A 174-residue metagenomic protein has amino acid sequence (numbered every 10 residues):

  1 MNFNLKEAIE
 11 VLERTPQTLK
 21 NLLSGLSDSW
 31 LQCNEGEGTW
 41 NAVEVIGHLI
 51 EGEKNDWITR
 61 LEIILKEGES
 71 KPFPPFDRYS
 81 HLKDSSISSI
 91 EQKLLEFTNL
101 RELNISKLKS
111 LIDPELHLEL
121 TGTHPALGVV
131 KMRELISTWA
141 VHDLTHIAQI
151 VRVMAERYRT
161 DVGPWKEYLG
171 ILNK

Functional and structural regions predicted by a protein language model:
M1-T18: Extreme N-terminal tail/first-helix region
I9, Q32, I46, E91-L95: Generic structural signal for individual residues within well-ordered alpha-helical segments across diverse proteins
L12, G38-A42, I50, K54 (+3 more regions): Hydrophobic alpha-helical segments and helix-packing faces
P16-S27, K54, I58, E62 (+2 more regions): Structural signal for well-ordered, non-membrane alpha-helices
S27, G36, E69-P72, I112 (+1 more regions): Glycine-rich, flexible loop/turn motifs
Q32-F76, G122-K174: Short, contiguous alpha-helical
R78-E119, E134-H142, Q149: Acidic/histidine-rich alpha-helical segments that form the ligand environment of transition-metal centers
